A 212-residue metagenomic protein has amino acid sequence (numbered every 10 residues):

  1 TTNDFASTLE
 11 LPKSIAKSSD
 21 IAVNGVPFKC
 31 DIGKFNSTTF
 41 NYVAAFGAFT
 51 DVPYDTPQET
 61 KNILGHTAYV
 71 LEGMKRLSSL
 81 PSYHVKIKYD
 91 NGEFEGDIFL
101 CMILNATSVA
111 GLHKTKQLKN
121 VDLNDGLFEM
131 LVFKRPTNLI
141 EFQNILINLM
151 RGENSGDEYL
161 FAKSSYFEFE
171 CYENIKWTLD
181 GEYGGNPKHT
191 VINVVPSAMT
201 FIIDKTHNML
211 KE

Functional and structural regions predicted by a protein language model:
T1-T67: Small-residue-rich beta-alpha loop regions that form the catalytic core of phosphotransfer and lipid-active enzymes
K13-A16, H66-L71, N148-M150, E173-N174: Short Pro/Gly-enriched beta-strand edge/turn motifs at strand-loop
G25-P27, S78-L80, F94, K114 (+2 more regions): Short solvent-exposed loop/turn micro-motifs enriched in small/polar/acidic residues
T38-A45, T50-D51, F94-N105, V109-G111 (+4 more regions): Short hydrophobic-aromatic micro-motifs
T60-T67, S108-V109, K119-T137: Gly/Ser/Thr-rich active-site loops/lids in small-molecule metabolic enzymes that frequently grip phosphoryl groups
I63-H84: Histidine-centered catalytic micro-motifs used for acid/base chemistry in nuclease and nucleotide-processing active
S78-L127: Oxyanion-binding "anion nests"
Y89-D90, E95, N120-D125, V132-E212: ATP/nucleoside-binding phosphotransfer catalytic cores, i.e., glycine-rich phosphate-binding loops
